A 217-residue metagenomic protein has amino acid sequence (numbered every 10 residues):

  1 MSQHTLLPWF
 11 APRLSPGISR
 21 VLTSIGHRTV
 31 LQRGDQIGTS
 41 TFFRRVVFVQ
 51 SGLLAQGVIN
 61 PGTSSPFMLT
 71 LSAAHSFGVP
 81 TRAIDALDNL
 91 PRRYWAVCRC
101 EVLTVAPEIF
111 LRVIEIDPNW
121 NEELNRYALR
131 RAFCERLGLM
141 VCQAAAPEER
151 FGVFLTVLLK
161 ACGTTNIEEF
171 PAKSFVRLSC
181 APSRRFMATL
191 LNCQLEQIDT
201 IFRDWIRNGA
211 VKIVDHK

Functional and structural regions predicted by a protein language model:
M1-D35, H75, T81-I84: Cyclic nucleotide-binding regulatory module and flanking cytosolic helices
G34-C98: Cyclic nucleotide-binding regulatory domains
I37-T41, C142-Q143, A172: A short beta-turn/loop motif at secondary-structure boundaries
L103: Conserved active-site beta-strand element of glycosyltransferases/polysaccharide synthases
I109-R150: A small-molecule sensor/coupling module
G138-E169: Short alpha-helical segments that sit at the start of domains
K160-K217: Phosphate-/nucleic-acid-contacting segments
